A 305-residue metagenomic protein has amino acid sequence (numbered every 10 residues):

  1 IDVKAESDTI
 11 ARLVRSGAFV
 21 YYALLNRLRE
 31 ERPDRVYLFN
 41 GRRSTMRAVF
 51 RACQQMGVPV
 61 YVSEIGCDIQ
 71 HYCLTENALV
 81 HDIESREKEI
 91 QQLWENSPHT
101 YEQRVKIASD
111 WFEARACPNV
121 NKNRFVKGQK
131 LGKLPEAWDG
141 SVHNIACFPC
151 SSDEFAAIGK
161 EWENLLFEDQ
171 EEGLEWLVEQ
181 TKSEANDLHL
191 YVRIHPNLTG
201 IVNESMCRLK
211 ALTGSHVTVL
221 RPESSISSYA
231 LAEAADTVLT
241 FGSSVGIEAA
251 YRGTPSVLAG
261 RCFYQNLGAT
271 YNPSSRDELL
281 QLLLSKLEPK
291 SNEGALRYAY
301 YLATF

Functional and structural regions predicted by a protein language model:
I1-R35, V105-F125: Conserved nucleotide-sugar donor-binding subdomain of glycosyltransferases
R15, R51-K127, E278, S285-P289: Active-site-proximal region of nucleotide-activated glycan assembly enzymes, centered on histidine/acidic-rich loops
V20-T75: Conserved nucleotide-sugar donor-interacting segment of glycosyltransferase catalytic cores, predominantly GT-B
P59-V60, E64-C67, L190, V219 (+1 more regions): Hydrophobic beta-strand scaffold residues
E113-R208: Conserved catalytic-core segment of nucleotide-activated headgroup transferases in glycan assembly
G140-S141, P273-F305: Long, C-terminal catalytic modules of enzymes
M206-P222: Nucleotide-activated donor-binding/catalytic signature segment of Leloir-type glycosyltransferases, i.e., the conserved
S224-Y271: A donor-sugar binding/catalytic signature common to diverse glycosyltransferases and related nucleotide-sugar
